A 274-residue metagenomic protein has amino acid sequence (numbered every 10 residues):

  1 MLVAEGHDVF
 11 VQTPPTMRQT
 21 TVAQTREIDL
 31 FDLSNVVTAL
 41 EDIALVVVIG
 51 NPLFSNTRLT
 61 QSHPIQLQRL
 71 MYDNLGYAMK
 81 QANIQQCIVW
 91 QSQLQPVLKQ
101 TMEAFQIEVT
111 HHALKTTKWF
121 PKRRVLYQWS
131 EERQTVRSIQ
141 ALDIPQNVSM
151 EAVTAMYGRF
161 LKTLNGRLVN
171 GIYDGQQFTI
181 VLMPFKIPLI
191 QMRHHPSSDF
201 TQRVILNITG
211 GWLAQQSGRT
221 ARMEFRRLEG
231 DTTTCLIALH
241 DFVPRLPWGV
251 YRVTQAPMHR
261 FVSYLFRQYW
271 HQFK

Functional and structural regions predicted by a protein language model:
M1-H7: N-terminal Rossmann NAD(P)H-binding glycine-rich loop of SDR-like oxidoreductase domains
V11-R18: Short, polar loop motifs at secondary-structure junctions
M17, A23-D73: NAD(P)H-binding glycine-rich loop region in Rossmannoid oxidoreductase-like domains and their noncatalytic homologs
L45, H63-A113: Conserved Rossmann-fold NAD(P)-dependent oxidoreductase catalytic core, especially the SDR/UDP-sugar
K118-H195: Hydrophobic ligand-binding cavity/cleft-lining segments
P184-G230: Hydrophobic-ligand binding "helix-grip"
Q215-V253: Beta-strand/loop substructures that line and gate deep hydrophobic ligand-binding cavities in soluble
V250-K274: A conserved amphipathic terminal alpha-helix motif
